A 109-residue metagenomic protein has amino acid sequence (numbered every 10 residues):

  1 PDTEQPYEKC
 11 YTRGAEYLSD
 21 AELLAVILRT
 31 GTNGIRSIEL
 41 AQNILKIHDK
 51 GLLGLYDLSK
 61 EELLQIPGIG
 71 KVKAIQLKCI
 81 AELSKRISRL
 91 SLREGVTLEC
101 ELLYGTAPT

Functional and structural regions predicted by a protein language model:
P1-E62: Long, highly charged, low-complexity intrinsically disordered interaction regions that mediate electrostatic DNA/RNA
K9, V26, L98-E101, T109: Glycine-aromatic-enriched surface loops/turns that form tight recognition elements
L23-T30, K78-E82, R86: Short, hydrophobic/amphipathic alpha-helical patches that form generic packing surfaces within helical domains
G31, H48, K85-S91: Short amphipathic alpha-helical interaction patches enriched in hydrophobic/aromatic residues with interspersed Lys/Arg
I66: Acidic-histidine catalytic/liganding microenvironments
S88-A107: Long, charged amphipathic helices and adjacent flexible linkers at domain junctions
